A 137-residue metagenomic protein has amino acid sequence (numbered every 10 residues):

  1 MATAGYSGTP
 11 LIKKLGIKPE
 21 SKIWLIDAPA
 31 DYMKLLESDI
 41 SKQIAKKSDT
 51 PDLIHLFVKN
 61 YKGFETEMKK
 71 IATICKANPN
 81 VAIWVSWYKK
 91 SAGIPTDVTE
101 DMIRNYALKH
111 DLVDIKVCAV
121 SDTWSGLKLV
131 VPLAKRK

Functional and structural regions predicted by a protein language model:
M1-M33: N-terminal, charge-rich interaction modules
A30-L35, G93-P95: Short, charged/polar "capping" segments at the starts of alpha-helices and the immediately preceding loops
L36-I40: Mature catalytic domains of secreted/periplasmic carbohydrate-active enzymes
K42-P51: Short acidic low-complexity segments
L56-E65: Short, glycine-rich nucleotide/cofactor-binding loops
E65-V98: Mid-chain, well-packed structural core segment of small domains
D97-D114: Conserved Class I S-adenosyl-L-methionine
D111-K137: Class I S-adenosyl-L-methionine
